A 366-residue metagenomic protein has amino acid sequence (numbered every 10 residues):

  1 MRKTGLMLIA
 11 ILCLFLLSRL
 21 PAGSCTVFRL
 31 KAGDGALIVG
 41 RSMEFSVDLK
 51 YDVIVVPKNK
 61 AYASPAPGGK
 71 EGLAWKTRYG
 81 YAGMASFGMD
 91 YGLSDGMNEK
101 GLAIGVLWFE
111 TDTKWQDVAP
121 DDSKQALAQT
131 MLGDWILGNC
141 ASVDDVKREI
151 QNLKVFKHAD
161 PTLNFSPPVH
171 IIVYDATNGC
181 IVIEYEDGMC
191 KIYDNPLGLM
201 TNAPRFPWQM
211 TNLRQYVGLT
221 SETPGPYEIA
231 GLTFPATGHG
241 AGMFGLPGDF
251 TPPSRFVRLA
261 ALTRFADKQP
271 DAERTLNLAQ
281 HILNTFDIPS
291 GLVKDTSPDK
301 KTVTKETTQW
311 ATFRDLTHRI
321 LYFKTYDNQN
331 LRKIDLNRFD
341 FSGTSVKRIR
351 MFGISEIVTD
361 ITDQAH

Functional and structural regions predicted by a protein language model:
M1-T4: Positively charged n-region of N-terminal signal peptides that target proteins for export
I9-S18: Bacterial N-terminal signal peptides
G23-K124, L153, K157, D360: A contiguous strand-loop segment
G23-L37, S46, E149, H158-A159 (+3 more regions): C-terminus-biased signal that marks the final domain/tail of proteins
I38-G40, A103-V106, I172-Y174, V182 (+2 more regions): Structural recognition of the beta-strand scaffold that forms the well-ordered cores of secreted hydrolase catalytic
F45-V47, E110-D112, G188-C190, N328-L331: Short, surface-exposed beta-strand-loop junctions and turns on beta-sheet-rich folds
D122-A159, A272, L276-H281: Proteins synthesized as precursors that undergo proteolytic processing into mature forms
V143, K147-Y185: Aromatic- and glycine-enriched pocket-lining scaffold segments that form the walls of small-molecule binding clefts
